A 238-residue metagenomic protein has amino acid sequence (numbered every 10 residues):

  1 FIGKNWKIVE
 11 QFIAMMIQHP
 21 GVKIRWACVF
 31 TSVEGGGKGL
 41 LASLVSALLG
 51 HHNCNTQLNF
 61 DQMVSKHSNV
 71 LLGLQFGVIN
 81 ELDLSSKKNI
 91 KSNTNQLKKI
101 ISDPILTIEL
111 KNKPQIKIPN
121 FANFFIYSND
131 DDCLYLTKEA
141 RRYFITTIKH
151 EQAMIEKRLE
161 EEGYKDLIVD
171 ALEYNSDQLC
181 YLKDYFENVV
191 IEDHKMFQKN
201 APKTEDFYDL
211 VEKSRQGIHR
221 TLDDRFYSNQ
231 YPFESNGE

Functional and structural regions predicted by a protein language model:
F1-I79, N93, F144, L182 (+1 more regions): P-loop NTPase catalytic core of nucleic-acid-dependent motor ATPases
A27, S86, K113-I116: Conserved nucleotide-state-sensing and coupling region of NTP-binding domains
E34, E192-E238: DNA transaction DNA-binding modules
G50, S92-I116: Conserved catalytic/switch belt of AAA+ P-loop NTPases
H67-L72, E109-Y127: AAA+/SF3 P-loop NTPase mechanochemical coupling elements
Q75-I101, C133-A140: Conserved AAA+/SF3 P-loop NTPase catalytic/coupling segment centered on the Walker-B
D83-L84, N129-C133, K149-M154: Conserved nucleotide-binding/hydrolysis micro-motifs of P-loop NTPases
P119-F121, L136-K213: Phosphate-sensing "switch" segment of ASCE/P-loop ATPases
